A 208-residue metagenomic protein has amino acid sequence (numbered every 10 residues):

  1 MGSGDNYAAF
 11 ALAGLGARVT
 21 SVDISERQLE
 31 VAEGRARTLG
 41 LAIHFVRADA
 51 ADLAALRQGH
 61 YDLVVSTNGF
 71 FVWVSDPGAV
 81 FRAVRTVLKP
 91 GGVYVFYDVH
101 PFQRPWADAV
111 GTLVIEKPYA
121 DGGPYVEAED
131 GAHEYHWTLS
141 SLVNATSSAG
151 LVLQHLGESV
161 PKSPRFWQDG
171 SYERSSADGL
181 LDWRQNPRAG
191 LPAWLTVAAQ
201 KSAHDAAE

Functional and structural regions predicted by a protein language model:
M1-D52: Class I SAM-dependent methyltransferase SAM/SAH-binding core
A55-L63: A short acidic, Gly/Pro-enriched loop at the edge of an enzyme's catalytic core that lines a small-molecule cofactor
D62-P77: A short SAM/SAH-binding and catalytic strip from SAM-dependent methyltransferases
G78-V93: A short glycine-rich, Lys/Arg-flanked "PGG" loop and its adjoining helix->strand segment in the class I
V93-P124: Conserved class I S-adenosyl-L-methionine
H133-L156: Short alpha-helix
L151, E173, N186-E208: Core SAM-dependent methyltransferase catalytic element
D178-P187: Short, P/G- and charge-enriched loop/turn segments at secondary-structure junctions
